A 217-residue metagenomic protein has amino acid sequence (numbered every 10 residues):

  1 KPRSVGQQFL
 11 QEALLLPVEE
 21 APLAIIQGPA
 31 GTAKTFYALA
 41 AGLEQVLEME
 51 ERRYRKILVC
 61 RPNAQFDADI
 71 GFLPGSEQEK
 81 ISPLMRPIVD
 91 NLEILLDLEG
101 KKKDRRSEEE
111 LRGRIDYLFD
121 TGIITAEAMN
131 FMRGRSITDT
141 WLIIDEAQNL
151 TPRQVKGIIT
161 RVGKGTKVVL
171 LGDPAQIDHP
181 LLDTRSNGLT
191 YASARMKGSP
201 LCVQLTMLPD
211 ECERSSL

Functional and structural regions predicted by a protein language model:
K1-Q11, L15-W141, N149-L217: Conserved helicase motor core of SF1/SF2 NTP-dependent helicases
D145: Walker B catalytic carboxylates
